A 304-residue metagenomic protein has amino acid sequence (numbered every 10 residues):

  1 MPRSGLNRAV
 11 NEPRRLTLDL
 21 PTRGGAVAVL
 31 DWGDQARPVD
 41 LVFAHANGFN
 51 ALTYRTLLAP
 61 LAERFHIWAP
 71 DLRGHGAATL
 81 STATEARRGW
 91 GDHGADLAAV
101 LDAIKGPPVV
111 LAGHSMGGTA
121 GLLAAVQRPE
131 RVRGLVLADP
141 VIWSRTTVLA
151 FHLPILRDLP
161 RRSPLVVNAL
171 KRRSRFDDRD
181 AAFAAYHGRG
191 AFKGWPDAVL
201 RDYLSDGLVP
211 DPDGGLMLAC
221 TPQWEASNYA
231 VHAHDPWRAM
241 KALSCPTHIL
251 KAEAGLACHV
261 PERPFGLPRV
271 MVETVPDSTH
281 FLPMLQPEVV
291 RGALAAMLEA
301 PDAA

Functional and structural regions predicted by a protein language model:
T22-W32: A short loop-to-beta-strand scaffold at the N-terminal edge of the catalytic core in hydrolase folds
L30-T82: Conserved HGGG/HGGXW glycine-rich cap/lid loop of the alpha/beta-hydrolase fold
W68, L72-A112, L153, G292: Active-site loop/oxyanion-hole signature of alpha/beta-hydrolase fold enzymes
D71-H75, V141, S278-T279: Short beta-to-alpha linker loops that shape the active-site pocket of alpha/beta-hydrolase fold enzymes
P107-A150: Conserved hydrolase catalytic core segment
R133-S174: Flexible "cap/lid" loop of the alpha/beta hydrolase fold
A198, G207-F265: Conserved serine/cysteine hydrolase catalytic core
S278-P287, R291: Catalytic histidine-centered segment of alpha/beta-hydrolase-like enzymes
